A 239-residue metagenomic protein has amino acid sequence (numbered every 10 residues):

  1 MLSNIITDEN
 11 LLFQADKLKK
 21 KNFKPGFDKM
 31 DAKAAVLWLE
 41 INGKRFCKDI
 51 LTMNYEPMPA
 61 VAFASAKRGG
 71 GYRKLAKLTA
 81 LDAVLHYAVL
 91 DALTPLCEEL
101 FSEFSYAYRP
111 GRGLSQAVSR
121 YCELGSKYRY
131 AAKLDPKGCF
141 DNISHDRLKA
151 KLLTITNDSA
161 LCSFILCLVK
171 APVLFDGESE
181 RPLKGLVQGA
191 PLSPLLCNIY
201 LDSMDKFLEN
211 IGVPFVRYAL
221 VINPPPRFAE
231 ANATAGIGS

Functional and structural regions predicted by a protein language model:
M1-K44: Non-catalytic, polymerase-adjacent accessory regions of viral genome-replication enzymes
T7-L11, L39, L114, D158 (+1 more regions): Generic alpha-helical segment signature
F23-K33, P57-H86, L100-R112, A132 (+1 more regions): Short, conserved non-catalytic motifs in the polymerase core
L37-T52, V61-A66: Phosphate/adenylate-binding "loop-and-lid" substructures adjacent to NTP/NAD/dNTP-binding pockets in NTP-dependent
D49-I50, F63, E103, R109 (+3 more regions): Conserved polymerase palm-domain catalytic core
E56-M58, L208-E209: Short solvent-exposed loop/turn micro-motifs enriched in small/polar/acidic residues
V89: Extended, charged alpha/beta regions that create polyanion-binding interfaces
L93-L100: Short helix-capping/linker segments at secondary-structure and domain boundaries
